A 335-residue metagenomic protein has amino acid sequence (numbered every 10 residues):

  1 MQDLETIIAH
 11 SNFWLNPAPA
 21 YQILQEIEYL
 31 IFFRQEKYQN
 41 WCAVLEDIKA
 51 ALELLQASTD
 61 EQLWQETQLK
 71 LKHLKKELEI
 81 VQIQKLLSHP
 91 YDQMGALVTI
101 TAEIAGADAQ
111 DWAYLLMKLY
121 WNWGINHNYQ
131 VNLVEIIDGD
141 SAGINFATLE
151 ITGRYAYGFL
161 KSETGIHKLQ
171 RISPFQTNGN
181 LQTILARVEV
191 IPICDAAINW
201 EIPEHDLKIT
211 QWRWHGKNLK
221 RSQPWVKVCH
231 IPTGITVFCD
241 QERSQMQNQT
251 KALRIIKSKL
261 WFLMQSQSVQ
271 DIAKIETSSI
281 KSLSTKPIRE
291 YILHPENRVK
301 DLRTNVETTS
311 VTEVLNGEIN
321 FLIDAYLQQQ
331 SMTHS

Functional and structural regions predicted by a protein language model:
M1-I7, Q22-E28, L169, R187 (+3 more regions): N-terminal cationic and glycine-rich segments that engage phosphates or anionic surfaces
M1-S11, L30, V44-L52, V81 (+2 more regions): Non-transmembrane amphipathic alpha-helical segments
A9-W14, Y120: The canonical J-domain HPD catalytic loop and its flanking helix-turn segment that engages Hsp70 and stimulates ATP
F13, I100-A102, R298, L315: Short conserved micro-motifs on helix faces and helix-strand junctions that flank and scaffold key functional residues
F13-W14, A57-E61, G106, N316 (+1 more regions): Alpha-helix boundary/capping and short turn/kink residues
A18-P19: Acidic, metal/ion-handling microdomains and their immediate structural contexts
Q22-K220, P224-V228: A conserved glycine-rich
